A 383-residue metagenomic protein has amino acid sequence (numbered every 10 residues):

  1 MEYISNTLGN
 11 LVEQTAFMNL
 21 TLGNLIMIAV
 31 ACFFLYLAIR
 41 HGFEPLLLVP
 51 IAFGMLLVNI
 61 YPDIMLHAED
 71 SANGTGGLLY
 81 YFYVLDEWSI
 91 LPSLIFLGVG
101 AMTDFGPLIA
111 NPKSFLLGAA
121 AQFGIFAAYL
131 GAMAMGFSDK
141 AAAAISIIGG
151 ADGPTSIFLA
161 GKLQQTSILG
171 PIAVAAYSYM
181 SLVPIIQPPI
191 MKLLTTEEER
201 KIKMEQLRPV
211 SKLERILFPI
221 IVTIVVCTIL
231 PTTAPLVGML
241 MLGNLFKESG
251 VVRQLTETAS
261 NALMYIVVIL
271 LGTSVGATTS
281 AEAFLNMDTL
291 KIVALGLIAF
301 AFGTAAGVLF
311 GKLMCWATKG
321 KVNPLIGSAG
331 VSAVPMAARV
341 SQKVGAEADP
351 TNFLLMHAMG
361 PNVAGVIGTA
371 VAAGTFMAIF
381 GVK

Functional and structural regions predicted by a protein language model:
M1-G74: N-terminal alpha-helical transmembrane segments of multi-pass membrane transport and channel/translocase proteins
M1-N19, L25, S71, T75 (+3 more regions): Intrinsically disordered, low-complexity non-transmembrane regions of multi-pass membrane transporters
C32, L108-Y129, S280-G307, A358-N362: Entry/N-cap segments of selected transmembrane alpha helices and their immediately preceding amphipathic helices
I39-L48, L66-H67, Y81-F82, M102-L117 (+5 more regions): Interfacial helix-loop-helix linkers and transmembrane-helix boundary segments in multi-pass membrane proteins
W88, F96-M102, L117-A127, G131 (+3 more regions): Alpha-helical membrane segments and immediately flanking helix-loop junctions that form or couple to the substrate/ion
S167-I185, L295-G303, I326-G327: Alpha-helical transmembrane segments
A175-V251: Membrane-embedded hairpin module used as a gating/binding unit in multi-pass transport and secretion proteins
T223-F310: Transmembrane helical segments that form the transport core of multi-pass membrane transport proteins
